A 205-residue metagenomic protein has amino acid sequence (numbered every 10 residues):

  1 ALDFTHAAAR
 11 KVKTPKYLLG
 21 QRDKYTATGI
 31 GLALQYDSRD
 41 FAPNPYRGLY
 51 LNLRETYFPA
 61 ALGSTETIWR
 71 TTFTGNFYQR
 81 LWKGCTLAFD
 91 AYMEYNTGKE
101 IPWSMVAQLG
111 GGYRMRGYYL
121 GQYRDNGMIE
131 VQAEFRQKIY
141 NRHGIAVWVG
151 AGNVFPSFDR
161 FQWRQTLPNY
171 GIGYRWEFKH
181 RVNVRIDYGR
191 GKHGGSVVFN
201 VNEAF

Functional and structural regions predicted by a protein language model:
A1-F4, L49-Y57, F73, F89-Y95 (+4 more regions): Transmembrane beta-barrel strands of outer-membrane/channel proteins
A1-T26, I30: Transmembrane beta-barrel domains of Gram-negative outer membranes and organellar outer membranes
H6-T14, P45-R47, G63-W69, E100-A107 (+2 more regions): Outer-membrane beta-barrel translocator domains and adjoining extracellular loop/strand segments of Gram-negative
A8-L18, L49-Y57, A107-R116, A151-V154 (+2 more regions): Flexible, solvent-exposed coil segments and beta strand-coil junctions, predominantly the extracellular/periplasmic
G20-D23, I30-Q35, R39-K138: C-terminal outer-membrane beta-barrel translocator/porin domains of Gram-negative envelope proteins and their
G31, G112, I172-K179, G194-F205: Outer-membrane beta-barrel "beta-signal"
F41-P43, W82-L87, N141-I145, W176-V184: Repeated loop/turn-to-beta-strand initiation elements of outer-membrane beta-barrel proteins
R136-L167: C-terminal hydrophobic structural anchor segments that stabilize assembly/packing rather than catalytic chemistry
